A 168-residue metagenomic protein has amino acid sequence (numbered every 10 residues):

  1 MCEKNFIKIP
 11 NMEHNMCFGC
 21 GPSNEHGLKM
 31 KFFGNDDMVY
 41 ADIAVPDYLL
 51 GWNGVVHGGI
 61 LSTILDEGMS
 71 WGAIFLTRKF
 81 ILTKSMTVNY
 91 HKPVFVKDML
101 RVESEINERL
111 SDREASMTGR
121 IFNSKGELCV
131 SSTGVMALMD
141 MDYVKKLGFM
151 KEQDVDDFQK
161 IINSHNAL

Functional and structural regions predicted by a protein language model:
M1-D47, Q153, D157-L168: Non-catalytic linker/capping segments at the edges of enzyme domains
M1-I9, V94-V96, N107-L168: HotDog/MaoC-like acyl-thioester-processing domains
E13-H14, H26-L28, D37-V39, L82-M86 (+3 more regions): A generic structural signal for short beta-strands and their flanking turns/coil linkers
F33-N35, E105-R109: Short beta-strand micro-motifs enriched in acidic
I43-V45, Y90, L138: Hydrophobic residues in beta-strands and at strand termini
V45-I64: A conserved, well-ordered hydrophobic junction motif at loop->secondary-structure transitions
G68-N107, T133: Hydrophobic beta-strand-centered segment that forms part of the acyl-chain substrate-binding groove
